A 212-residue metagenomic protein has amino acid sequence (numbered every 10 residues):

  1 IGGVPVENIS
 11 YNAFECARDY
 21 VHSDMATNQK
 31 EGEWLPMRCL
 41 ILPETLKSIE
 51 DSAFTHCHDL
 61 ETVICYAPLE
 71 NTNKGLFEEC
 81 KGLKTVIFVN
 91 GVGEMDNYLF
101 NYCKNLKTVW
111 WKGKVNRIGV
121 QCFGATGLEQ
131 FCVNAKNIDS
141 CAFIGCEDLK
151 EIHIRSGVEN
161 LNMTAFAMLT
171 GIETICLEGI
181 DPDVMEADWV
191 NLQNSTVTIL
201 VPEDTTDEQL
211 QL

Functional and structural regions predicted by a protein language model:
I1-N8, D19-S48, H58-N71, K81-E94 (+5 more regions): Structural signature of tandem-repeat unit edges
S23, F54-H56, A67-P68, F100 (+3 more regions): General "foldedness" signal
F77-E78, F123, F143-I144, F166-M168 (+1 more regions): A structural signal for leucine-rich repeat
A187-Q193, T206-L212: Short, aromatic/basic amphipathic alpha-helical patches
